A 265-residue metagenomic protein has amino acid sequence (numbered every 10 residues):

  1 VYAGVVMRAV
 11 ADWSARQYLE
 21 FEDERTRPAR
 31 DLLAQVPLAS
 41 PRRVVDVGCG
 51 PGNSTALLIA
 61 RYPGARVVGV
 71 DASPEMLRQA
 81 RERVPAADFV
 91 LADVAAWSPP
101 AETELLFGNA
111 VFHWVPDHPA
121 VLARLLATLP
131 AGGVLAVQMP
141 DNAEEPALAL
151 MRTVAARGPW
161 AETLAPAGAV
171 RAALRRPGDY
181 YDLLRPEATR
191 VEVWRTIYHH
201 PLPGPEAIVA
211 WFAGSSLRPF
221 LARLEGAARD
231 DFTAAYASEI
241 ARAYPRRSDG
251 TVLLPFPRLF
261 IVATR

Functional and structural regions predicted by a protein language model:
V6-V45, N53-L57, M76-Q79: Conserved class I S-adenosyl-L-methionine
R43, G133-V134: Short glycine-centered segments of the SAM/dcSAM-binding site in methyltransferase folds
R43-V47, P51-W97: Class I SAM-dependent methyltransferase SAM/SAH-binding core
P51-N53, R171-R265: Conserved Class I S-adenosyl-L-methionine
S98-L106: A short acidic, Gly/Pro-enriched loop at the edge of an enzyme's catalytic core that lines a small-molecule cofactor
G108-V111: A short beta-strand submotif of the Rossmann-like class I SAM-dependent methyltransferase core that lines
V115-P116, L129-A131: Helix-to-beta-strand junctions that scaffold the AdoMet/dcAdoMet cofactor pocket in Class I SAM-dependent enzymes
P119, L126, V134-P203, E225: Conserved catalytic/acceptor-binding region of the Class I
